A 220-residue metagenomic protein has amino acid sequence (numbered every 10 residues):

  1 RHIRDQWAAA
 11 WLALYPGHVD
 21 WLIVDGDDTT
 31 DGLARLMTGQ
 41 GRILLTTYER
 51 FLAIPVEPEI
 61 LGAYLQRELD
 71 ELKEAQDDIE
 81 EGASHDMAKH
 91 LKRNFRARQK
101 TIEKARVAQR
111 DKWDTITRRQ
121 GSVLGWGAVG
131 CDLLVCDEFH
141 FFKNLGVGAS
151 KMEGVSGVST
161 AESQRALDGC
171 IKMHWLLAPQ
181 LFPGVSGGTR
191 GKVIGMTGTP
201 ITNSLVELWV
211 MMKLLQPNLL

Functional and structural regions predicted by a protein language model:
R1-Q180: SF2 helicase/translocase NTPase motor core, specifically the RecA-like lobe 1 inter-motif segment between Walker
H18-D20, G184, L219-L220: Secondary-structure boundary/capping signal
T47-R50, E138, M196-I201, K213-L214: A short beta-strand-to-loop transition that corresponds to the Sensor-1 phosphate-sensing loop of AAA+ P-loop ATPases
K143, L205-L208: Conserved AAA+/SF3 P-loop NTPase catalytic/coupling segment centered on the Walker-B
G169, L176, L181-S204: Conserved helicase ATPase motor motifs in RecA-like P-loop NTPase domains
K192, L208-L220: A short helix-turn-beta junction within AAA+ P-loop NTPase domains corresponding to the substrate/partner-engaging
